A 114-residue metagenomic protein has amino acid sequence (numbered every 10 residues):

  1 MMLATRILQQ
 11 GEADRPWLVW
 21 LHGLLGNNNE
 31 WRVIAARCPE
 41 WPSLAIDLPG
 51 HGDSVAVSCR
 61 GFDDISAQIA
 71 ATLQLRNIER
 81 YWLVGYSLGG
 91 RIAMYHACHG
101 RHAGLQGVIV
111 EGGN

Functional and structural regions predicted by a protein language model:
M1-Q9: A short loop-to-beta-strand scaffold at the N-terminal edge of the catalytic core in hydrolase folds
M2-L3, D14, C38-P42, Q74-R80 (+1 more regions): Short glycine/proline-enriched coil/turn segments at helix->beta-strand junctions
L8-V55: Conserved HGGG/HGGXW glycine-rich cap/lid loop of the alpha/beta-hydrolase fold
V19-L21, I46, T72, G90-R91 (+1 more regions): Structured catalytic cores of enzymes that bind and process phosphorylated ligands/cofactors
L24, W41-L44, A67, I109-N114: Membrane-interface segments of envelope glycosyltransferases acting on lipid-linked substrates or membrane lipids
L44-W82: Active-site loop/oxyanion-hole signature of alpha/beta-hydrolase fold enzymes
E79-N114: Conserved hydrolase catalytic core segment
